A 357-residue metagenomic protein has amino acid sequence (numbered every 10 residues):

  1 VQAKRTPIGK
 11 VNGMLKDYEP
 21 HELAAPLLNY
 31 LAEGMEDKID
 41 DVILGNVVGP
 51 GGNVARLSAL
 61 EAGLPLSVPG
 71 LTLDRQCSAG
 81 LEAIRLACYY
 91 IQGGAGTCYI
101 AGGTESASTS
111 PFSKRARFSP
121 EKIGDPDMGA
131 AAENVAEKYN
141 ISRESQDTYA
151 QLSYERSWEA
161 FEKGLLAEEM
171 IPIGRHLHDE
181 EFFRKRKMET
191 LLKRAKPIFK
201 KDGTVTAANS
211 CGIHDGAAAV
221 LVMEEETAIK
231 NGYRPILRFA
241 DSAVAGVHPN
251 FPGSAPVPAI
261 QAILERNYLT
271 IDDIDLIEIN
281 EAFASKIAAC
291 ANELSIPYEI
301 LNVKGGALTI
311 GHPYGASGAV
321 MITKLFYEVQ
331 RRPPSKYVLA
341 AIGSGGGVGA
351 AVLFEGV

Functional and structural regions predicted by a protein language model:
V1-Y18, T190-G253, P258, T323 (+3 more regions): Condensing-enzyme catalytic core mediating Claisen C-C bond formation in acyl metabolism
R5-T6, D17, A25-P26, S145-K230 (+2 more regions): N-terminal extracellular/periplasmic Venus flytrap/periplasmic-binding protein-like
K16-S78, E82-I91, A95-C98, T104-F118 (+3 more regions): Conserved beta-ketoacyl condensing-enzyme motif
P20-M35, V54, S58, A83 (+5 more regions): Short, well-ordered amphipathic alpha-helical segments that serve as non-catalytic structural scaffolds within diverse
N29-I39, V135, Y139-N140, A228-G232 (+2 more regions): Phosphate/pyrophosphate-binding loops at sites that engage ATP/ADP/AMP, CoA/4′-phosphopantetheine, polyphosphate
N46-T97, I123-D127, E189-G212, E293-M321 (+2 more regions): Conserved catalytic cysteine-centered active-site region of acyl-thioester-dependent Claisen-condensing enzymes
R75-E105, A136-L165, A219-E226, N292 (+2 more regions): Active-site-proximal alpha-helical scaffold in enzymes
A240-T309: Active-site pocket-lining segment
